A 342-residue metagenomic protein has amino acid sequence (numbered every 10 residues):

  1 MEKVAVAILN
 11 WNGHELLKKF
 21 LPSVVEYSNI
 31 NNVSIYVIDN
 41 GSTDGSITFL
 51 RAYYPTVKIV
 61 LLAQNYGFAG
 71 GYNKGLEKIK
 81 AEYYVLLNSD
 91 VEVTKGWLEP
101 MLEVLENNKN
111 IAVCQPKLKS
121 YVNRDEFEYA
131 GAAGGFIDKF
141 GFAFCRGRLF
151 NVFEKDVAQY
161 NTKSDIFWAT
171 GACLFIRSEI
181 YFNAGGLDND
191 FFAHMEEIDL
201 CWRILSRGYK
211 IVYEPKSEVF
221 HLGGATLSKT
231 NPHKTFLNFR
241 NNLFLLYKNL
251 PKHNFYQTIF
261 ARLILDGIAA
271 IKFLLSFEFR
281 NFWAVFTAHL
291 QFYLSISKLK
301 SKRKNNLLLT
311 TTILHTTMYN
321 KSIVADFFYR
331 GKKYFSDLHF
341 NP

Functional and structural regions predicted by a protein language model:
A7, R207-A325: Active-site-adjacent helix/loop segment of glycosyltransferases that harbors family-specific signature motifs
P22-N32: Short, acidic, metal-binding catalytic loop of nucleotide-sugar glycosyltransferases
S23, D39-T48, Q64: A conserved acidic beta->alpha catalytic loop
N32-G41, V60-L62: Short beta-strand/loop segment that forms part of the nucleotide-sugar
L61-I79, S89-V91, P100: Glycine-rich, basic loop-to-helix element that forms the pyrophosphate-binding segment of sugar-nucleotide handling
Y84: Short aromatic/hydrophobic "clamp" motif used to bind/position activated sugar donors
V91-F142: Conserved donor NDP-sugar-binding/catalytic core segment of glycosyltransferases
N161-E218: A short, conserved alpha-helix in the catalytic core of glycosyltransferases
